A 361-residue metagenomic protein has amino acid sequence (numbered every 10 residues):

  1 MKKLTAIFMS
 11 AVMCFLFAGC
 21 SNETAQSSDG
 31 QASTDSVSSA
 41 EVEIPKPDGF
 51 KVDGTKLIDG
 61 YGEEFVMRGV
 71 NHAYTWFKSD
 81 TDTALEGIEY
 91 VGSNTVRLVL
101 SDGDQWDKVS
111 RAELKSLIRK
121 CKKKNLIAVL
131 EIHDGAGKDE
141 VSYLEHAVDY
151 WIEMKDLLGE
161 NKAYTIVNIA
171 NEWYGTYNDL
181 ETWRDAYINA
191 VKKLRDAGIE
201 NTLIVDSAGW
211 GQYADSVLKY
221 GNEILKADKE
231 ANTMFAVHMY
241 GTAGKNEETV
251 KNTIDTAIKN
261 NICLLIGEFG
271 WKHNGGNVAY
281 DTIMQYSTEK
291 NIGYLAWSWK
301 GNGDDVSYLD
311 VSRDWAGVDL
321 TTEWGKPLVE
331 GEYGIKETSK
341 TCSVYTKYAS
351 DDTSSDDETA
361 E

Functional and structural regions predicted by a protein language model:
M1-F8: Positively charged n-region of N-terminal signal peptides that target proteins for export
L16-G19: C-terminal motif of bacterial Sec signal peptides marking the signal peptidase cleavage site
S21-E23: Bacterial signal peptide processing site
Q26-S39, D351-E361: Ser/Thr/Gly/Pro-rich low-complexity, disordered linker/stalk segments of secreted and cell-surface proteins
A32-T95, E323, V344, A349: N-terminal carbohydrate-binding accessory modules
I44, G49, K78, V148-I152 (+3 more regions): Extracellular glycoside hydrolase catalytic/binding regions
D80-G137, L144-D149, I188, K192-G198 (+1 more regions): Aromatic-lined substrate-binding rim segments of carbohydrate-active enzymes
G334-E361: Short, low-complexity, Pro/Ser/Thr/Gly-rich segments in the mature regions of secreted, periplasmic
